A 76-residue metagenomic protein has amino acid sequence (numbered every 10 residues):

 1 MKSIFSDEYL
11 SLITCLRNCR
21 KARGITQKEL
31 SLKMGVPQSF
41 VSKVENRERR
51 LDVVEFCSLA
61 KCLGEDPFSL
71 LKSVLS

Functional and structural regions predicted by a protein language model:
M1-S11: A detector for short, charged/polar N-terminal pre-domain segments
T14-K33, S58: Short basic helix-loop element that most often maps to the first helix and adjoining turn of HTH DNA-binding modules
L16, L30-S31, V41-V44, L70: Conserved hydrophobic/aromatic packing and binding residues within compact polymer-binding modules
G35-L51: Recognition helix of helix-turn-helix/homeodomain-like DNA-binding domains that insert into the DNA major groove
E55-S69: DNA major-groove recognition helix of helix-turn-helix/homeodomain DNA-binding modules
S69-S76: Short amphipathic recognition helices of helix-turn-helix/homeodomain-type DNA-binding modules
